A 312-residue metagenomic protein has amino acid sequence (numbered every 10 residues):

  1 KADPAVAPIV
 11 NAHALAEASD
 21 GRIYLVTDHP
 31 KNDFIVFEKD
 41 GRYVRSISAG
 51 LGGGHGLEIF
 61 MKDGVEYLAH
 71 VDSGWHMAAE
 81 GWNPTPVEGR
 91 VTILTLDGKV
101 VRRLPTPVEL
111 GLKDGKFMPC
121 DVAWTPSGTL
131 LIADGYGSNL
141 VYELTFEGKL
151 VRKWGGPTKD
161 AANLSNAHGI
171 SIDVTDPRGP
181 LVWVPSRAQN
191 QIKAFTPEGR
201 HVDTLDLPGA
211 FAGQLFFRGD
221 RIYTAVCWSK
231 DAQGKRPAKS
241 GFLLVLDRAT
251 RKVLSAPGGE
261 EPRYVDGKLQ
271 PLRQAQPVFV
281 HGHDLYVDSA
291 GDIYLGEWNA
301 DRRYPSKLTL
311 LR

Functional and structural regions predicted by a protein language model:
K1-N32, R302: Beta-strand-rich domains and repeat architectures in extracellular enzymes and scaffolds, especially beta-propellers
K1-V6, L51, K99-F117, K149-S165 (+1 more regions): Surface-exposed loop and turn segments in beta-propeller and other repeat-based domains that flank or scaffold
A5-D20, L51-E66, W75-H76, E109-T129 (+5 more regions): Beta-rich, blade/repeat-based domains predominating in secreted/periplasmic proteins but also intracellular
L25-H29, L68-G74, P84-T85, I132-G135 (+5 more regions): Conserved beta-strand positions in repeat-built beta-propeller and related beta-rich domains
D33-I35, G89-T92, N139-E143, Q191-K193 (+2 more regions): A short loop-to-beta-strand structural motif that recurs across blades of beta-propeller domains
F37-R42, T95-K99, T145-K149, T196-R200 (+2 more regions): Short loop/turn segments that connect beta-strands within beta-propeller blades
R178-P185, P208-R263, K268-L269: Loop/turn-rich, solvent-exposed surfaces of beta-rich toroidal or solenoidal domains
V278-R312: Blade-level signature of beta-propeller repeat domains, shared across WD40, Kelch, NHL, RCC1 and BNR/Asp-box propellers
